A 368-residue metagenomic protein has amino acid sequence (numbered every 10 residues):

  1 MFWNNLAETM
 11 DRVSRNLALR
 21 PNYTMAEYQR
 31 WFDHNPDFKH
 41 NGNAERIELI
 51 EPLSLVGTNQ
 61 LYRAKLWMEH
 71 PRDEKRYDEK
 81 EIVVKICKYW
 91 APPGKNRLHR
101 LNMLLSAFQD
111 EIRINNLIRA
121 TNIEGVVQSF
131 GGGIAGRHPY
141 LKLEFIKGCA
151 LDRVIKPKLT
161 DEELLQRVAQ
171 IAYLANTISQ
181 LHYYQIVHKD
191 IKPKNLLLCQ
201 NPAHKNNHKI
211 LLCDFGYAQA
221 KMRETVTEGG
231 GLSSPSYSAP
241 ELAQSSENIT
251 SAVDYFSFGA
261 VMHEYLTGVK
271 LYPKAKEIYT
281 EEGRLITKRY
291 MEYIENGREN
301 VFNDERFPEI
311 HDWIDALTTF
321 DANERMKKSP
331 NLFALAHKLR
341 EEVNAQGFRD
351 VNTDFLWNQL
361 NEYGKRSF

Functional and structural regions predicted by a protein language model:
F2-E45, I50-E51: Juxta-kinase regulatory segment immediately upstream of eukaryotic protein kinase catalytic domains
R63-Q109: ATP-binding glycine-rich loop module of kinase domains
Q128-P139: Short beta-strand micro-motifs within the conserved protein kinase catalytic domain, predominantly in the N-lobe
Q170-I171: Activation segment signature within eukaryotic-like protein kinase domains
H182-C199: Catalytic-loop of the protein kinase fold
E228-L242: Conserved activation segment of eukaryotic-like protein kinases, specifically the C-terminal portion of the activation
N344-F368: Regulatory extensions appended to serine/threonine kinase catalytic cores
